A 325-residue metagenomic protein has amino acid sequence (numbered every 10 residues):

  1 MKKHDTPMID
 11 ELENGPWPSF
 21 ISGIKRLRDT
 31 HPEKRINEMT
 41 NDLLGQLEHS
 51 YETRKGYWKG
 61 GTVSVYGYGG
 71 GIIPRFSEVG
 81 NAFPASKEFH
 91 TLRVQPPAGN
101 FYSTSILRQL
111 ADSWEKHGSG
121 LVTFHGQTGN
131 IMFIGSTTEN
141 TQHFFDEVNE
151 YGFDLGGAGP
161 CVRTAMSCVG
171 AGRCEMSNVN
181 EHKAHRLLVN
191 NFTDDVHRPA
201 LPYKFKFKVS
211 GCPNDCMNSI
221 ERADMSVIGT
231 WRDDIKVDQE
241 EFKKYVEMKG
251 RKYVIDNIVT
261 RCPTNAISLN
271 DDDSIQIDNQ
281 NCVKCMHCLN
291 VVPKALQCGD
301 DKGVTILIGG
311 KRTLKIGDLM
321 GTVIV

Functional and structural regions predicted by a protein language model:
M1-E78: Charge-rich, low-complexity segments
L44, H49-Y102, M166-G170, G321-I324: Short glycine-/aliphatic-rich beta-strand segments at the starts of folded cytosolic domains
G61-Y68, H90-K252, R261, N270 (+1 more regions): Small-residue-enriched alpha-helical segments and adjacent helix-cap loops that form tight helix-helix packing
G80-A82, A223-G229, V304-R312: Short beta-strand elements
G157-V162, I258-R261, I308-I316: A glycine-rich, aromatic-flanked flexible loop/lid motif
D224, D256-I277, N281-T305: Iron-sulfur cluster-binding cysteine motifs and their immediate structural context in ferredoxin-like electron-transfer
D238-N257, L289-C298, K315-I324: Short Fe-S-cluster ligation motifs
N265, K302, G309-V323: Catalytic residues for metal-mediated phosphoryl-transfer on nucleic acids/nucleotides
